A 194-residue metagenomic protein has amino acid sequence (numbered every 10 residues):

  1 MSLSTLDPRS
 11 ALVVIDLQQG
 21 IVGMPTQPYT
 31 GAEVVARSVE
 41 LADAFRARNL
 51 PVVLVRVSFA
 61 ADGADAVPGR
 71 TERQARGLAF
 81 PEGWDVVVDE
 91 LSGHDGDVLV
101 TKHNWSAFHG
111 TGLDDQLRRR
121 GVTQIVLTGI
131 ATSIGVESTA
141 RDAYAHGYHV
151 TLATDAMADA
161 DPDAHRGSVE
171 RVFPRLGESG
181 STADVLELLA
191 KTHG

Functional and structural regions predicted by a protein language model:
M1-H94, V98, L189-G194: Active-site acidic carboxylates
A47-L50, G121, G147: Glycine-centered short loops/turns at secondary-structure junctions
W84, V88-G129: Internal catalytic-core helix/loop-beta-alpha segment that presents or stabilizes conserved functional determinants
V126-G129, H149-P162: A short glycine-rich beta-strand->turn/loop micro-motif centered on a GG-aromatic cluster
V136-H146: Short Gly/Thr/Asp-enriched flexible loops that form oxyanion-binding sites at enzyme active sites
D161-P174: Active-site-proximal loop->helix
L176-G194: A charged, well-structured terminal subsegment
